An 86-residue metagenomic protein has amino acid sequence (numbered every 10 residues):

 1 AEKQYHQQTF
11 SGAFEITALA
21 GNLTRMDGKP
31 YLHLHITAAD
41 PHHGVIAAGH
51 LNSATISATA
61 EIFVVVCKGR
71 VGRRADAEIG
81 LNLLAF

Functional and structural regions predicted by a protein language model:
A1-L32, T37-F86: N-terminal intrinsically disordered, cationic/polar leader segments that include organellar targeting peptides
